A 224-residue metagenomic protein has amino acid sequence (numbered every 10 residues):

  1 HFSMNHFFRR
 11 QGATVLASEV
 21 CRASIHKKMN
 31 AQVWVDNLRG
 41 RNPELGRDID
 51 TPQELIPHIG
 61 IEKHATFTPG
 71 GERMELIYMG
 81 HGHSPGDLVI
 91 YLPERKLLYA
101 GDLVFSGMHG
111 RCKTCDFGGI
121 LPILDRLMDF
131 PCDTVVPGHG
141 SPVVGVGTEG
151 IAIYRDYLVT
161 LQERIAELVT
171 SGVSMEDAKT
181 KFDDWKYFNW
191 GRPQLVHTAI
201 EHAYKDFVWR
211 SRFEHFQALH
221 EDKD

Functional and structural regions predicted by a protein language model:
H1, H83, H139: Histidine-centered divalent metal-coordination motifs
H1-Q11, G86-V89: Di-metal (Zn2+ and/or Mg2+/Mn2+) metal-binding site signature of metallo-dependent hydrolases with the MBL/beta-CASP
T14-V20: Short internal beta-strands
V20, D102-L103, H139-S141: Active-site metal-binding loops of divalent metal-dependent hydrolases
V20-M79, P85, E94, L124 (+1 more regions): Metallo-beta-lactamase
R73-P131: Active-site-proximal loop/helix segments of hydrolase catalytic cores
L97, G119-V173, D177, K181: Divalent-metal (often Zn2+) His-rich catalytic cores of metallo-beta-lactamase-fold enzymes
T170-D224: C-terminal regulatory/interaction regions
